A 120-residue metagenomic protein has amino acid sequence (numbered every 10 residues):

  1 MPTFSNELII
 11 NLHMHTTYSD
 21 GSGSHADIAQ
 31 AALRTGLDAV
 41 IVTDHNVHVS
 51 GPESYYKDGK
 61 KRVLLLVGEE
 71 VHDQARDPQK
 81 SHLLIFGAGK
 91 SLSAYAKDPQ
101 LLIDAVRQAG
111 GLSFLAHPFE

Functional and structural regions predicted by a protein language model:
P2-E120: A metal-dependent hydrolase metal-coordination microenvironment
